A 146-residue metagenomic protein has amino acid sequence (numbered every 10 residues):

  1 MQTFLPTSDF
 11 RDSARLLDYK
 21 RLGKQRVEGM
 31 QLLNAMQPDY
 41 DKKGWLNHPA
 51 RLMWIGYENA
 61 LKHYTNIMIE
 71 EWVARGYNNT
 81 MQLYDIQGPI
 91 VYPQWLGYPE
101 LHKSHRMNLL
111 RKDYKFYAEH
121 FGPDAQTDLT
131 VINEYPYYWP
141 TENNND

Functional and structural regions predicted by a protein language model:
M1-D146: Expand to "…catalyze enediolate/carbanion chemistry for C-C bond making/breaking, isomerization, decarboxylation
